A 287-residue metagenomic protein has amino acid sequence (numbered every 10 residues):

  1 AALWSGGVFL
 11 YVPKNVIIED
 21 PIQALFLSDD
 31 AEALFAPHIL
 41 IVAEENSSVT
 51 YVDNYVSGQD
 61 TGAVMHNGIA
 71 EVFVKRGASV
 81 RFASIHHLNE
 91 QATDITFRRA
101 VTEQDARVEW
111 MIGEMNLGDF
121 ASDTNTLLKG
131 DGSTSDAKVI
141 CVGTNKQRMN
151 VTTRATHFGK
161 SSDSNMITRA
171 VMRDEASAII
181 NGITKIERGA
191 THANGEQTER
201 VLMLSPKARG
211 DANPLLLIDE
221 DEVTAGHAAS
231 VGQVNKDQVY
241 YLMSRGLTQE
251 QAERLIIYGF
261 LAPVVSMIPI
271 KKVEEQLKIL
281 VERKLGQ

Functional and structural regions predicted by a protein language model:
A1-Y240, S244-L247, L261, I268-Q287: Conserved beta-strand/loop scaffold segments within soluble protein domains that form the structured core and edges
